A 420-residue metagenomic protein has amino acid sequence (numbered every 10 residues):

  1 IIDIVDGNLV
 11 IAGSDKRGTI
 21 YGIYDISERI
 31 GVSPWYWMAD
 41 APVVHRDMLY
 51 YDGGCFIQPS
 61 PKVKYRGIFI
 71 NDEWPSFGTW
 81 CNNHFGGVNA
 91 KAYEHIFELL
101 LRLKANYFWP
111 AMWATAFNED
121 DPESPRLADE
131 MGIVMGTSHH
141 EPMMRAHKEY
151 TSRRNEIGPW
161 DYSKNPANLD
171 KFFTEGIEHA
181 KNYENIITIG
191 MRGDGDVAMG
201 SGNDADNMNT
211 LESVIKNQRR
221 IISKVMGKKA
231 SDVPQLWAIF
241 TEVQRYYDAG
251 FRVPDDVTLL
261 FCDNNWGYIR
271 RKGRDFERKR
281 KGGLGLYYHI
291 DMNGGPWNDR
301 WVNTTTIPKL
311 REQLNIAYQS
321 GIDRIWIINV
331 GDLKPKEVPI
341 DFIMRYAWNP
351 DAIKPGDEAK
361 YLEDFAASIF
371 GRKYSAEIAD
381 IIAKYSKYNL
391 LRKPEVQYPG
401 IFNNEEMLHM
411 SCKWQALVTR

Functional and structural regions predicted by a protein language model:
I1, G86, E98, P110-E119 (+4 more regions): Trp/Phe/Arg-rich N-terminal binding region typifying the photolyase-homology
I1-S60: Contiguous, structured surface segment used for ligand recognition
V10-G13, N71-A90, A105-A116, Y150-L169 (+3 more regions): The substrate-binding groove and active-site-proximal loops of carbohydrate-active enzymes, especially glycoside
T19-G22, F77-T79, P110, N118 (+6 more regions): Short helix/loop capping segments that flank catalytic or ligand/cofactor-binding pockets
W35-G86, K91-A111, G282-G285: An acidic-aromatic substrate-binding cleft motif
P42-Y50, M112-W113, E119-E130, E156-K281 (+2 more regions): Gly/Pro-rich turn-and-neighbor structural signature
R66-I70, Y107-P110, M135-S138, I187-I189 (+4 more regions): Hydrophobic faces of well-ordered beta-strands that scaffold small-molecule active sites in alpha/beta enzyme cores
L101, N106-W109, T115-A116, E123 (+2 more regions): Structured mid-domain segments that build the active-site/substrate or prosthetic-cofactor binding neighborhood
